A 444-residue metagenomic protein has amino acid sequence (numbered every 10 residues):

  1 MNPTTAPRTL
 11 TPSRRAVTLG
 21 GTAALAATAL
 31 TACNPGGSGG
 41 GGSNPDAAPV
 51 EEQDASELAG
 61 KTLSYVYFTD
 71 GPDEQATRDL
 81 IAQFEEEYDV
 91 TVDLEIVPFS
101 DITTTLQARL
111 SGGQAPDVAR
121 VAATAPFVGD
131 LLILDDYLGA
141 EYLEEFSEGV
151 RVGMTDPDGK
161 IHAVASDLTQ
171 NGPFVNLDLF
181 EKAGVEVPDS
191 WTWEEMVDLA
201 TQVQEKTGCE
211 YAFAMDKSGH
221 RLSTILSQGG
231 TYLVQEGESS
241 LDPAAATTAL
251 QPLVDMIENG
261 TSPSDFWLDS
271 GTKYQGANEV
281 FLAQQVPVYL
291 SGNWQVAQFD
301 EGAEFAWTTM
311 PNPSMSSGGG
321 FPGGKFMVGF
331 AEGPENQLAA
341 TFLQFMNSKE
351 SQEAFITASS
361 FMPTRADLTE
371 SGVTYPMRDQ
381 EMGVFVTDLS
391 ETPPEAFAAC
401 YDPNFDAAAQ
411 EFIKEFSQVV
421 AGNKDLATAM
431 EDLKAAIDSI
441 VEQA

Functional and structural regions predicted by a protein language model:
A48-E57, A122-N171, T308, P376: Hinge/lid segment of periplasmic solute-binding proteins
A82, A183, E258-T261, D300-F361: Extracytoplasmic/periplasmic substrate-recognition and gating elements
A82-G149, K182-G184, E279-V280, V288 (+4 more regions): Extracytoplasmic "Venus flytrap"/periplasmic binding protein-like
A108-R109, P116-D117, V121, Y142-L179 (+3 more regions): A structural signal for short loop-to-beta-strand junctions that line the ligand-binding cleft of periplasmic/secreted
L132, R151-V187, D216-G237, F321-V328 (+2 more regions): Periplasmic solute-binding protein
A200, E238-S270: Glycine-centered hinge/linker elements that transmit conformational signals in sensory and ligand-binding systems
W294-A297, M327-D406: Mature extracytoplasmic/periplasmic domains
V384-A436: C-terminal capping/gating helix-and-loop segments adjacent to ligand/active sites or protein-protein/ligand interfaces
